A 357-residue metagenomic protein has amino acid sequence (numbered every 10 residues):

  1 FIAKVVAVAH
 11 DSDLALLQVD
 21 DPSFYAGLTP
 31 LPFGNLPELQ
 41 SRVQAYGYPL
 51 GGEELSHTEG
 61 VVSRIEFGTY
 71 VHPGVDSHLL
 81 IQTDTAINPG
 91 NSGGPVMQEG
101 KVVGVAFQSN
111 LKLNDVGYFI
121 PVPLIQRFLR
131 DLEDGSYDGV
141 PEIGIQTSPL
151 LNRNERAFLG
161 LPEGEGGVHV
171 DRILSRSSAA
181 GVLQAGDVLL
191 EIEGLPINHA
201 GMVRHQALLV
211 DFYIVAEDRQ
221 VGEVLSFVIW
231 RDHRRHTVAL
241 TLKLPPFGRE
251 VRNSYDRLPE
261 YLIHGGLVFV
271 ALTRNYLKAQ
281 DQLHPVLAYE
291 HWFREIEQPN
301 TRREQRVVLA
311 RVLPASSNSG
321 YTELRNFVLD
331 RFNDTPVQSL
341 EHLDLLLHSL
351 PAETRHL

Functional and structural regions predicted by a protein language model:
F1-L55, P89, H236-T237: Conserved active-site neighborhood of the chymotrypsin/trypsin-like protease fold
I2-K4, Q18-D21, A26, E38 (+1 more regions): C-terminal recognition in membrane/secretory proteostasis and scaffolding
A3, L36-P49, T83-I87, N91-K112 (+4 more regions): Active-site-proximal beta-strands of protease catalytic cores
V8-S12, S63-V71, L150-N152, F247: Short, conserved beta-turn/loop elements at beta-strand boundaries and strand-helix junctions
D13-A15, L79-I81, L225: Short beta-strand micro-motifs in enzyme catalytic cores
D20-P30, L55-N114, E163-G166, D171 (+1 more regions): Active-site region of chymotrypsin-like
S56-I65, D115-L129, L346-L347: Conserved, short, structured surface segments that act as functional micro-motifs
K112-V122, H199-A207: A short, polar/charged loop-to-alpha-helix boundary motif
